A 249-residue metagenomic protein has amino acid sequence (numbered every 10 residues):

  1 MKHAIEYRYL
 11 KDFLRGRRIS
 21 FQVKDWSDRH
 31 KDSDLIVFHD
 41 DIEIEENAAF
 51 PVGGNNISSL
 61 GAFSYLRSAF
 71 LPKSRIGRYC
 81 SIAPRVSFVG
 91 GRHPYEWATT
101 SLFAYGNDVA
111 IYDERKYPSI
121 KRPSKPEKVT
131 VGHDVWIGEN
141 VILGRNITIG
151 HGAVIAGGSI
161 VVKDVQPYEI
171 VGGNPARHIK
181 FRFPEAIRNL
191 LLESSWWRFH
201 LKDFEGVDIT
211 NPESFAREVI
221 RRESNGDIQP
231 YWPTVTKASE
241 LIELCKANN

Functional and structural regions predicted by a protein language model:
M1-G54: Extended, small-residue-rich solenoid/repeat segments and analogous flexible loops that form exposed scaffolds
H3-I5, Y9, S33, F103-L143 (+1 more regions): C-terminal segments of enzyme domains that contribute to small-molecule binding surfaces
K31-I147: Flexible, glycine/small-residue-enriched loop-and-beta-strand segment within the central core of proteins
R92, V165, F181-R182: Conserved catalytic-core motifs of eukaryotic protein kinase domains, centered on the activation segment
W136, V154, I170-V171: Short-chain dehydrogenase/reductase
E139, G157, P167: Catalytic-loop Lys-Pro-X-Asn motif of eukaryotic-like protein kinases
G150-I160: A generic "structured core" feature
P167, G172-P175: Acidic, glycine-centered active-site loop in nucleotide-sugar glycosyltransferases
